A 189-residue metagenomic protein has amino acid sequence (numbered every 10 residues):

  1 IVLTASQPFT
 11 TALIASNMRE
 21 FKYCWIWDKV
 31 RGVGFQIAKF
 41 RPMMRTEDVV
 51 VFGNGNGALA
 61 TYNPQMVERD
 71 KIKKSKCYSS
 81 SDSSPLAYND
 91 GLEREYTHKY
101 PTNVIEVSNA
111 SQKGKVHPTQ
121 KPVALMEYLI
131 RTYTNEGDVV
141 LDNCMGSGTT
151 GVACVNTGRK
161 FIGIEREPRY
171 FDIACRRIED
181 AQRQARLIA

Functional and structural regions predicted by a protein language model:
I1-I173: Core catalytic lobe of class I
R176: Acidic/aromatic/glycine-rich contiguous surface patches that form carbohydrate-binding/processing clefts and analogous
E179-A189: S-adenosyl-L-methionine
